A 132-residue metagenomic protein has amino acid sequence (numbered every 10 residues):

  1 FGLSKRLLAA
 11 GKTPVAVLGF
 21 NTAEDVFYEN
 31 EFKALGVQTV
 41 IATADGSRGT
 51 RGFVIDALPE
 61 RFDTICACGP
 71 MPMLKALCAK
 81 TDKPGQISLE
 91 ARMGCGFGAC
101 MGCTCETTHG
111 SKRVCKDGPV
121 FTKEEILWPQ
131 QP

Functional and structural regions predicted by a protein language model:
F1-G2, M71-P72, E90-P119: Local cysteine-cluster metal-coordination motifs and their immediate loop/turn environment, predominantly Fe-S cluster
F1-L89: FNR/FR-type flavoprotein reductase catalytic core
Y28, A34, E106-P132: Short Fe-S-cluster ligation motifs
L58, L74-A76, S88, F97-G98 (+1 more regions): Nucleotide-activated chemistry modules centered on ATP-dependent adenylation/adenylyltransferase
